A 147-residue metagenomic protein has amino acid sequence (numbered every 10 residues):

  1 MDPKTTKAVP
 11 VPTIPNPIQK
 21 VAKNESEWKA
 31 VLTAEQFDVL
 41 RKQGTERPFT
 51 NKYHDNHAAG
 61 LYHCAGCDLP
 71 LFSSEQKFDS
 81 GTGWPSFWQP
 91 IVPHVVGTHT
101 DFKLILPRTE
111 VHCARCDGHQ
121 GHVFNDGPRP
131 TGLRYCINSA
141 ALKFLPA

Functional and structural regions predicted by a protein language model:
M1-V11: N-terminal targeting and processing segments of secreted/endomembrane and organelle-targeted proteins
K7, Q19-A147: A short Gly-Trp-Pro
P12-Q19: Extreme N-terminus of proteins, especially the signal/transit-peptide cleavage junction and the first residues
